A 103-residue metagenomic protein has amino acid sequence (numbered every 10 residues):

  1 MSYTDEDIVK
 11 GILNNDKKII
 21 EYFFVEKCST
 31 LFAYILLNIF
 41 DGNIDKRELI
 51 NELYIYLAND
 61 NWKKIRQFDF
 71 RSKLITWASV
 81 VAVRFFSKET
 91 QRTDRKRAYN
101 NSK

Functional and structural regions predicted by a protein language model:
S2-E6: Acidic, Ser/Thr- and Pro/Gly-rich low-complexity regulatory segments
K10-L36: A short, charge-rich alpha-helical start-of-domain segment used by transcription regulators
F24-A33, N43-K64: Conserved RNAP core-binding helix
K46, W62-V80, K96-A98: Short, aromatic/basic-enriched loop-to-helix "N-cap" motif that marks the start of an alpha-helix at regulatory
S79-N101: Arg/Lys-rich amphipathic alpha helix in sigma70-family domain 2
